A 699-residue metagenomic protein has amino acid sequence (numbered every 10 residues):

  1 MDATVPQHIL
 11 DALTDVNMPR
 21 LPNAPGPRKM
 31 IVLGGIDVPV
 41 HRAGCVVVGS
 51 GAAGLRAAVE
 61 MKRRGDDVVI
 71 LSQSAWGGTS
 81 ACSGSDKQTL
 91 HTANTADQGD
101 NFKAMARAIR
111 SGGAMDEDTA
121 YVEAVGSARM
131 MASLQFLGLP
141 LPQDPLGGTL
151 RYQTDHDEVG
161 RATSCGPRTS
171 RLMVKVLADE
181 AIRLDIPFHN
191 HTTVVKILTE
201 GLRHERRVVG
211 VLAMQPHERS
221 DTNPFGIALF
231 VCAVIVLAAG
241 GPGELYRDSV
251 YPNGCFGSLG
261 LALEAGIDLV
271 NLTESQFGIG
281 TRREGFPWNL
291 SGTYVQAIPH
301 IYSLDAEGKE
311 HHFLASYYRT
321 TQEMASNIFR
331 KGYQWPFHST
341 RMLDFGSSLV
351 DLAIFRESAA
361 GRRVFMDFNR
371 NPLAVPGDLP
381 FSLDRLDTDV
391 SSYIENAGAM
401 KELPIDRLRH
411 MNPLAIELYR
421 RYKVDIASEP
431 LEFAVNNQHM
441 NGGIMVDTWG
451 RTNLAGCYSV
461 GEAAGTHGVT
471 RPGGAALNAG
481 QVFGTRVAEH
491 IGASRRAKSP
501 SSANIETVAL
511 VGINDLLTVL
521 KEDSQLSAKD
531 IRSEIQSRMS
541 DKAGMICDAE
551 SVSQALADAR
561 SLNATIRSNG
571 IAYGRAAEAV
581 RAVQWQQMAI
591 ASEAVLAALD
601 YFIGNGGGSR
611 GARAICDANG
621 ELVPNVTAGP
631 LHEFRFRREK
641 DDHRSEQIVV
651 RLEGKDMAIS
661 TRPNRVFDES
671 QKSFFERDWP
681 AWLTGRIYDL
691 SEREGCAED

Functional and structural regions predicted by a protein language model:
M1-C45, R63, C165, D689-E698: Extreme N-terminal leader/targeting segments of oxidoreductases
P22, M130-N223, A238, T281-T293 (+3 more regions): Conserved redox-cofactor binding core of oxidoreductases
G44-I70: N-terminal Rossmann-like FAD-binding beta1-loop-alpha1 element of flavoenzymes
R63-G84: Glycine-rich FAD pyrophosphate-binding loop
V231-N289, T470, G474-H490: Glycine-rich loop(s) and the adjacent beta-strand/alpha-helix scaffold that form part
D268-L414: An anion/pyrophosphate-binding glycine-rich loop and adjacent beta-alpha core in soluble alpha-beta enzymes
R496-E578: Long, amphipathic alpha-helical stalk/connector segments used for oligomerization, subunit docking, or mechanical
S568-D699: C-terminal amphipathic alpha-helical interaction region
